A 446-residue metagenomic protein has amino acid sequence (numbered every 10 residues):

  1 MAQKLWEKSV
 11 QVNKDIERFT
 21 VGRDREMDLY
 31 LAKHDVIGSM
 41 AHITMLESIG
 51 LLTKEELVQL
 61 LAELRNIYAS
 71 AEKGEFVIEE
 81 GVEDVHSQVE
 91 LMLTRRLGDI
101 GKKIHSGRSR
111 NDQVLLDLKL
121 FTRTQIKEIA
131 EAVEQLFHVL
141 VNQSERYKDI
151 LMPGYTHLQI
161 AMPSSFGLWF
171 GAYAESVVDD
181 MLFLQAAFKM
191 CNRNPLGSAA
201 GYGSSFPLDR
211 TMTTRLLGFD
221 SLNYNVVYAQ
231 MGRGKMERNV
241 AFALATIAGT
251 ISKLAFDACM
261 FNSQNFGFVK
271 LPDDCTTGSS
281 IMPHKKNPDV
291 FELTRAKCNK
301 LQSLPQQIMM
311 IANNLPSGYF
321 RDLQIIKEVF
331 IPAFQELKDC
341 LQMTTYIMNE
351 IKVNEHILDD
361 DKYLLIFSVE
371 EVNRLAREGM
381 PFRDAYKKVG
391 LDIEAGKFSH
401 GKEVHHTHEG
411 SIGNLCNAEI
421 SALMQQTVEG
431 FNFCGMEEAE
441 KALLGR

Functional and structural regions predicted by a protein language model:
A2-G203, L208-T214, S221, T277-G278 (+3 more regions): A helix-coil-helix interface module used to build multimeric assemblies and to scaffold catalytic/cofactor sites
A2-G38, D99-I100, G267, M282-R446: Glycine-rich cofactor/substrate-binding loops
T44, S48, A69-F76, T94 (+16 more regions): Charged/polar positions within long, soluble alpha-helices
L60-L61, L217, N262, D273-C275 (+1 more regions): A general structural motif at alpha-helix termini
A62-S70, M231-G234, L391-G396: A short structural micro-motif
H105, R110-Q113, H157-S164, L168 (+8 more regions): Alpha-helix capping and helix-loop boundary segments enriched in small/acidic/polar residues
K119, R123-A130, E134, V141 (+10 more regions): Short amphipathic alpha-helical segments with heptad-repeat character
L217-P305: Acidic, glycine-rich loop-and-beta core segments that form the ion-binding/anion-interacting portion of active sites
